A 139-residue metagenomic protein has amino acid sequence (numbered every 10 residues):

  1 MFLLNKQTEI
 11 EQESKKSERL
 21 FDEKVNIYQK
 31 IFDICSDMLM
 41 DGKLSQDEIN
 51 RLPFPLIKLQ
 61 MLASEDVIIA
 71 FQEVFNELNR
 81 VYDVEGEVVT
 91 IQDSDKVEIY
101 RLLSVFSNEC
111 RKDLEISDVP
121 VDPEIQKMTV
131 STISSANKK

Functional and structural regions predicted by a protein language model:
M1-K139: Conserved non-transmembrane functional hotspots
